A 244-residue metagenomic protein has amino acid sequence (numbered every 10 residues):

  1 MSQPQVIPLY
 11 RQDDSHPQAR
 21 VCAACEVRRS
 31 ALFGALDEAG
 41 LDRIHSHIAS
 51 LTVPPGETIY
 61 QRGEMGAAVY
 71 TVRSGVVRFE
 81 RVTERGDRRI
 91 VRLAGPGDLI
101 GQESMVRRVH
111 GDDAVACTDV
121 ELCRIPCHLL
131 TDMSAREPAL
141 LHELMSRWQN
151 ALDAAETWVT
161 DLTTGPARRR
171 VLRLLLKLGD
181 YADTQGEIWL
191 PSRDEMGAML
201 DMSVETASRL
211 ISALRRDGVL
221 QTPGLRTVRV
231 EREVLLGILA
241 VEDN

Functional and structural regions predicted by a protein language model:
S2-P54, L99-I100, S104-V106: Cyclic nucleotide-binding regulatory module and flanking cytosolic helices
L32, E57-D119: Cyclic nucleotide-binding regulatory domains
E38, S74, P96, D119 (+5 more regions): ATP/adenylate-binding site constellation spanning eukaryotic-like Ser/Thr protein kinases, ABC-transporter
S50, V69, L93, R124 (+2 more regions): Short aromatic/basic micro-patch
V72, R124-P126, N244: Histidine- and aromatic-rich ligand-binding microenvironments
R92-D153: Cyclic-nucleotide recognition modules
T118, A135-V204: Polybasic "coupling" helices that flank or enter modular domains
L178-N244: Phosphate-/nucleic-acid-contacting segments
